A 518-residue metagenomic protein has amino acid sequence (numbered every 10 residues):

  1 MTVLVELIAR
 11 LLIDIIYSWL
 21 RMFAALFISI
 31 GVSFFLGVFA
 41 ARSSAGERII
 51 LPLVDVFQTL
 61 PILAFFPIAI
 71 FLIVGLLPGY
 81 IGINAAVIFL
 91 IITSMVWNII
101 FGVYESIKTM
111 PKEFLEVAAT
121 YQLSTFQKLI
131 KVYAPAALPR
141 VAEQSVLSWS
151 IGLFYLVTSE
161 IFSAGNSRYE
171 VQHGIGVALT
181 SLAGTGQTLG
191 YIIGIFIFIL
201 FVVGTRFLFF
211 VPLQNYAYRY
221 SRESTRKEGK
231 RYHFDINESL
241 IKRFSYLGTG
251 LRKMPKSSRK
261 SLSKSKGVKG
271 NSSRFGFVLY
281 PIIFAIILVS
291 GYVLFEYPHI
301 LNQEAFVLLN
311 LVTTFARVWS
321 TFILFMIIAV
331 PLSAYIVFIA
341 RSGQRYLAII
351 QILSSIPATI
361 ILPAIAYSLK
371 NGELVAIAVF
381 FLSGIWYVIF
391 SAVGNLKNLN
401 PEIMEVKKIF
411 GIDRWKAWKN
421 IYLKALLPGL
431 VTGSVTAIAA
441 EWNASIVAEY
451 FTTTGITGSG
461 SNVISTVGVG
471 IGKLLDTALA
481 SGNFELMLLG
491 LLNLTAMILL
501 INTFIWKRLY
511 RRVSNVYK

Functional and structural regions predicted by a protein language model:
M1-L26, G184, S257-I323: Periplasmic/extracellular loop-to-transmembrane helix junction in inner-membrane transport proteins
A24-V54, S320-I350, P363: Transmembrane-helix boundary motif in ABC transporter permease subunits
G31-L36, S43, I50, A86-F89 (+7 more regions): Membrane-embedded alpha-helices of multi-pass transport/permease systems
S44, I192-S258, A340-G343, S481-K518: C-terminal transmembrane helix and the adjacent membrane-cytosol boundary/short C-terminal tail of inner/organellar
D55-S94, I350-G384: Generic hydrophobic transmembrane alpha-helix motif, especially the helices
G102-V141, S391-V431: Short cytoplasmic-facing helical segments at TM-TM junctions of multi-pass membrane proteins
F126-S159, F209, L382, R414-T452: Transmembrane alpha-helices
L156-T188, N443-F484, S514-K518: Glycine-rich helix-loop "coupling/hinge" segments at transmembrane-helix boundaries in multipass transporters
